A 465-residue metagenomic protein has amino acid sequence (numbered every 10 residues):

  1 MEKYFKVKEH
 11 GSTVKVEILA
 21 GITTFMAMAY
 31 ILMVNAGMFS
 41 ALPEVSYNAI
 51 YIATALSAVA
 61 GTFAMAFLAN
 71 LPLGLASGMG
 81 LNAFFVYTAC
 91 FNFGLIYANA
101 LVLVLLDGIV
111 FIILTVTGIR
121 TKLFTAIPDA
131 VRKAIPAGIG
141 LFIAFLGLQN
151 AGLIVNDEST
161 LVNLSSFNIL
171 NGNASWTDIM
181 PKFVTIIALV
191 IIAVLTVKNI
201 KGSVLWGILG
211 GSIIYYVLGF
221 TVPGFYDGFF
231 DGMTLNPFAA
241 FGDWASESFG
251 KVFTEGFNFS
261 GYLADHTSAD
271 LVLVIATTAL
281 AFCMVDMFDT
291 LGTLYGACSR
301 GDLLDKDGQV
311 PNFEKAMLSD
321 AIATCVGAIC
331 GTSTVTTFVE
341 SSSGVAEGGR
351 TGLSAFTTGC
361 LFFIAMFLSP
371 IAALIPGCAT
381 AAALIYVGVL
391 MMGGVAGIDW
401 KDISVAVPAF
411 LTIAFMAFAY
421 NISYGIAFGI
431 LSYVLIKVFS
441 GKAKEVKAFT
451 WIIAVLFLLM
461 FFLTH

Functional and structural regions predicted by a protein language model:
M1-A49, S165-L170, I208-E314, F457-L459: Helix-loop-helix hairpins and the membrane-proximal interhelical loops of multi-pass alpha-helical transport proteins
M1-N35, S57, G78-Y87, F91-I139 (+1 more regions): Helix-loop-helix junctions within the multi-pass membrane cores of secondary transporters/permeases
I18, M38, L123, G202 (+3 more regions): Residue-level signature of catalytic and energy-coupling elements of molecular machines, predominantly ATP/GTP-dependent
P43-F63: Loop-to-helix transition at the N-terminal end of transmembrane alpha-helices
E44-N48, L73, Y97, I422: Membrane-helix interface/capping residues of multi-pass secondary transporters
G61-G74, A193-N199, A281-D289, D320-C330 (+3 more regions): Transmembrane alpha-helix interface/packing and boundary motifs in multi-pass membrane proteins, characterized by
F93-I214, T221, F356-H465: Membrane-embedded alpha-helical modules
